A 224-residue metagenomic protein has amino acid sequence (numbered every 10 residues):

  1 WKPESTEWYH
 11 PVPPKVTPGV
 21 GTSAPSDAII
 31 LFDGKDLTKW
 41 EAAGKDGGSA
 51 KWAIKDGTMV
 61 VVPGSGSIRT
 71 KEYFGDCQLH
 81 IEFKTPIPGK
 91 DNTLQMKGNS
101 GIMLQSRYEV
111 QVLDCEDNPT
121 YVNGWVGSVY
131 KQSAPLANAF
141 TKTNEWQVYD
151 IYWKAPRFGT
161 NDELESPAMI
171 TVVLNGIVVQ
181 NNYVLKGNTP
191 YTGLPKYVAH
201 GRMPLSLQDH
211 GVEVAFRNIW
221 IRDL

Functional and structural regions predicted by a protein language model:
W1-L224: Carbohydrate-interacting regions of secretory-pathway proteins
